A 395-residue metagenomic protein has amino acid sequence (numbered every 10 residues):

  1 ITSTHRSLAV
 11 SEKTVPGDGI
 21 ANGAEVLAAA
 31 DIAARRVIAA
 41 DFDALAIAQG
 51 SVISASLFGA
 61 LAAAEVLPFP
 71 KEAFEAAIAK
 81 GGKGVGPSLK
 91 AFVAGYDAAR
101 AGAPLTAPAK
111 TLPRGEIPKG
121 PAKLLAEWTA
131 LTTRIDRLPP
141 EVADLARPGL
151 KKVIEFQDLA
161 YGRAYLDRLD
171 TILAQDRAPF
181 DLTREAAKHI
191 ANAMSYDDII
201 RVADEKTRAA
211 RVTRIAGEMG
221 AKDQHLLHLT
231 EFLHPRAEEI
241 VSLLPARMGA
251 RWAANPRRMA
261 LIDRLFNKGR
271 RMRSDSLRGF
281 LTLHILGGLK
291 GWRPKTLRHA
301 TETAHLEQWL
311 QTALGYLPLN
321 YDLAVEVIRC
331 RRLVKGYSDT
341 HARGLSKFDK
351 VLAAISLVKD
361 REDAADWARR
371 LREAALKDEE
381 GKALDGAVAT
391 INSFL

Functional and structural regions predicted by a protein language model:
I1-E155, A164-D170, M248, W252 (+1 more regions): Active-site cofactor/cluster-binding pocket
L8, A30-A34, A60, A64-E65 (+14 more regions): Structural signal for hydrophobic packing residues in well-ordered secondary-structure cores of soluble enzyme domains
L45-I53, G84-P87, A174-A186, Y321-V325: Structural motif
A55-A64, D97, R184-I199, L283-G288 (+1 more regions): Short, hydrophobic/amphipathic alpha-helical patches that form generic packing surfaces within helical domains
A77-I78, A94, K110-G115, A186-H189 (+2 more regions): A glycine-rich phosphate-binding loop feature that marks nucleotide/adenosyl-phosphate handling sites
K119-A126, R137, E141, F156 (+9 more regions): Alpha-helix boundary/N-cap detector
L131-A254: Segments forming glycine/polar-rich beta-alpha architectures that bind adenosine-containing cofactors
D197, A203-L395: C-terminal amphipathic alpha-helical interaction region
